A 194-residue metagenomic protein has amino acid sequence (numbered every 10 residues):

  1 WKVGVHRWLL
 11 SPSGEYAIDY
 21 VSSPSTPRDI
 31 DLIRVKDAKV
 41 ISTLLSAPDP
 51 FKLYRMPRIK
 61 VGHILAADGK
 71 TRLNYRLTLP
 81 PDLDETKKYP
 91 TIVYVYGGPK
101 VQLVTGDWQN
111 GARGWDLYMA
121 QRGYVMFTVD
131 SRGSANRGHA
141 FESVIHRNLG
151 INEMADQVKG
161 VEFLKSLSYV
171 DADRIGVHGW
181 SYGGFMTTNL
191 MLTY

Functional and structural regions predicted by a protein language model:
V5-Y194: Serine-hydrolase catalytic core recognition
